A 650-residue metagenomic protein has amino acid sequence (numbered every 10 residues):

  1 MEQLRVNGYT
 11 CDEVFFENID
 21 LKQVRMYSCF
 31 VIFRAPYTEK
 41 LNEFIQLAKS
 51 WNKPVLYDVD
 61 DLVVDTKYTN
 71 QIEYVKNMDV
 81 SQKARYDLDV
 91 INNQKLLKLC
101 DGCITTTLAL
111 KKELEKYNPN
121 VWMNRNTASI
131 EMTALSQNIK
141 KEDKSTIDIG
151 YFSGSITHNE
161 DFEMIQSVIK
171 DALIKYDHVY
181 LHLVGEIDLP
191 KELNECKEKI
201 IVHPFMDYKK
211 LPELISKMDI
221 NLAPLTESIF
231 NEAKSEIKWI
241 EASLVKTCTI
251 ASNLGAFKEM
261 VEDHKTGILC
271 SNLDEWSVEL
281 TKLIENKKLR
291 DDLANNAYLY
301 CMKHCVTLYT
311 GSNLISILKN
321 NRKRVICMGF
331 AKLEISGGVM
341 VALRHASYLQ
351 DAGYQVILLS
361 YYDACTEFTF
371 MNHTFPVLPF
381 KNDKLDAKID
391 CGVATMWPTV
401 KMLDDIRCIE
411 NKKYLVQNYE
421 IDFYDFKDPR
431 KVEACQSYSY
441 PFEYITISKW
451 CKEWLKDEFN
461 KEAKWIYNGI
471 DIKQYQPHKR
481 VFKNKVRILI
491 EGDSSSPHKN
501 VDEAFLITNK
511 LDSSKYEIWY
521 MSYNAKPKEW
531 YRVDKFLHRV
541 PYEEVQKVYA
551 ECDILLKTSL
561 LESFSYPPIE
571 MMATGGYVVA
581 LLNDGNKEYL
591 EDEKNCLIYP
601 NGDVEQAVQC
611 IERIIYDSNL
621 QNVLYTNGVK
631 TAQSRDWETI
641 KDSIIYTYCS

Functional and structural regions predicted by a protein language model:
M1-N7, N126-S136, E142-S216, V341-R344 (+3 more regions): Conserved catalytic-core segment of nucleotide-activated headgroup transferases in glycan assembly
V80-C103, D383-K388, K427-T446: Membrane-proximal helix-turn-helix segments that form the acceptor-binding/catalytic region of lipid-linked
L97, E213-M218, K547-C552: Short alpha-helical donor nucleotide-sugar binding micro-motif in glycosyltransferases
A223, E241-A251, Y577-A580: Short hydrophobic beta-strand element within catalytic cores of glycosyltransferases and related nucleotide-activated
T226-E227, N231, L560: Aromatic "clamp/platform" in nucleotide-sugar-dependent glycosyltransferases that forms part of the donor/acceptor
A233, N253-H264, I268-L269, N583-E593 (+1 more regions): Short acidic/histidine- and often glycine-rich active-site loop of Leloir-type glycosyltransferases that engages
D263-D274, K282-K288, D592-E593, L597-V604 (+1 more regions): Conserved acidic donor-binding segment of nucleotide-sugar-dependent glycosyltransferases
K288-K319, Y616-Y648: A charged, aromatic-enriched C-terminal amphipathic alpha-helix characteristic of glycosyltransferases across folds
